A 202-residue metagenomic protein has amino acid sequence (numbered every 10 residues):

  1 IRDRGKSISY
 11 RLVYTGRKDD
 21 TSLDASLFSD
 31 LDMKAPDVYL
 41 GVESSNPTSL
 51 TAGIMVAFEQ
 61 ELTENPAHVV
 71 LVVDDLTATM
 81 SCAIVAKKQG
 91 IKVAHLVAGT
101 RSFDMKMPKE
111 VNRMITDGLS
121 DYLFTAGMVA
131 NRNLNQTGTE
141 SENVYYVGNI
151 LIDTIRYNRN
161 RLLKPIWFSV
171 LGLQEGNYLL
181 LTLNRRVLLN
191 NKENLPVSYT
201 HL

Functional and structural regions predicted by a protein language model:
I1, L27, Y39-E140: Active-site and donor-binding regions of nucleotide-sugar-utilizing enzymes
I1-I8: A short, Lys/Arg-enriched amphipathic alpha-helix followed by its capping loop at the start of a domain
S9-L50: Conserved nucleotide-sugar phosphate-binding/catalytic loop shared by glycosyltransferases and other
S9-R11, A94, Y122, Y145: A structural signal for isolated positions on well-ordered beta-strands in alpha/beta enzyme cores
V13-T15, L96, T182: Short hydrophobic segments within beta-strands
R17-S22, G41, L119-N194: A nucleotide-sugar donor-handling region in carbohydrate enzymes
M107-V111, E193-S198: Charged helix-capping and loop-helix junction motifs
T200-L202: Conserved small/polar residues in nucleotide/adenosyl-binding loops
